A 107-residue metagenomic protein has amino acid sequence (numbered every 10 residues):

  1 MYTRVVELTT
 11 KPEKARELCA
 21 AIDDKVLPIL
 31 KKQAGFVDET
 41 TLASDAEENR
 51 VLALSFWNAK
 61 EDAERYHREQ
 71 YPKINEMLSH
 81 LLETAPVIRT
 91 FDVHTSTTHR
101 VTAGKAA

Functional and structural regions predicted by a protein language model:
Y2, T40-N49, E76-A107: Glycine-rich beta-strand-turn "strand-cap" elements at beta-sheet edges
Y2-T9, D38-H67: Short, well-ordered beta-strand segments in beta-rich or mixed alpha/beta enzyme and ligand-binding folds
T9-I22: Short, surface-exposed ligand-recognition loops at beta-strand->loop->(often short) alpha-helix junctions that present
T10, F36, V93: Hydrophobic pocket-lining residues within nucleotide cofactor-binding pockets
A15-E17, R50, D62-E64, T97-R100: Intrinsically disordered, low-complexity acidic/polar segments
D23, Y71, A103-A107: Short intrinsically disordered coil segments
D24-K25, I29-V37, F56-T90: An amphipathic, aromatic/His-enriched active-site/gating alpha helix that lines ligand/cofactor pockets
